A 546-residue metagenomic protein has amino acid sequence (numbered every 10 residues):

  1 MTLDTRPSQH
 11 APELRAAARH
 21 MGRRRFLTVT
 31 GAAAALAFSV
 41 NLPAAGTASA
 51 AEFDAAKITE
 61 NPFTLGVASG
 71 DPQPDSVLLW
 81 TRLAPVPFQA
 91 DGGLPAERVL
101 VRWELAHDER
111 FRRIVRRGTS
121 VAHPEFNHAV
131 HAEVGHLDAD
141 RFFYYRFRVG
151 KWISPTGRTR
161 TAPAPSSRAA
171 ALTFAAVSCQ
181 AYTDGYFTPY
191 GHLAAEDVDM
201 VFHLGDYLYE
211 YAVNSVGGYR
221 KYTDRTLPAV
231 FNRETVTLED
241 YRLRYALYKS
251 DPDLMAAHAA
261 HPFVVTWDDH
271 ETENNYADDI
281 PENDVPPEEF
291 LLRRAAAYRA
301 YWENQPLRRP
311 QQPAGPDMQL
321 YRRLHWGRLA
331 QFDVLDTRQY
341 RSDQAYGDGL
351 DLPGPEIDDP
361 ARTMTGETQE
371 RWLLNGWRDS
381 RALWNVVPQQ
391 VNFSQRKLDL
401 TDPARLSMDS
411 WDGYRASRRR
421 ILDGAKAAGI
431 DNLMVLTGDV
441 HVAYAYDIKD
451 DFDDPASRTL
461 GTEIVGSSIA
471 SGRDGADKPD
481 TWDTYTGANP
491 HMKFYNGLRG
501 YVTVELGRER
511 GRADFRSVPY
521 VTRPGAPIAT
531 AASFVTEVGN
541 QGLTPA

Functional and structural regions predicted by a protein language model:
T2-L42, G46-A546: Metal-dependent phosphoester/phosphodiester hydrolase catalytic core
